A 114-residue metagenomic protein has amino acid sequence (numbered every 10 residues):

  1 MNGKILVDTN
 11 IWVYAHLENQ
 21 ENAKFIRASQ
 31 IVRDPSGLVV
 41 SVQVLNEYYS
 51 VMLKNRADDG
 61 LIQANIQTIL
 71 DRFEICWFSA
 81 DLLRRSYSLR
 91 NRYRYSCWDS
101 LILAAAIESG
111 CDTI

Functional and structural regions predicted by a protein language model:
M1-V40, K54-A64: Short, well-structured N-terminal submotif of metal-dependent ribonuclease cores
D8-N10, E47, D99: Acidic active-site catalytic centers that drive phospho-/nucleotidyl reactions and related ester hydrolyses
I11-V13, S50, I102: Hydrophobic side chains within alpha-helical segments
S50-K54, I107: Short glycine/serine- and small hydrophobic-enriched flexible loop segments
E74-I114: Active-site neighborhoods of divalent-metal-dependent phosphate/nucleic-acid chemistry enzymes
